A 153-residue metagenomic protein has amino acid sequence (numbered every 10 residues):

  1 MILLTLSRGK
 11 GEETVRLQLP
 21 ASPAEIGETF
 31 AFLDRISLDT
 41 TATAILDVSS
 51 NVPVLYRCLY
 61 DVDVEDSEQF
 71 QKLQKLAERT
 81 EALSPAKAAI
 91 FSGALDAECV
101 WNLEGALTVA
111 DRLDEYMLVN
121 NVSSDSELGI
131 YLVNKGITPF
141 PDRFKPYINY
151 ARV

Functional and structural regions predicted by a protein language model:
M1-A42: N-terminal ordered "arm"
M1-L6, L132-V153: C-terminal structured interaction module
L19-P23, V122, Y147: Conserved aromatic
T29-F144: Mixed-charge (acidic/basic) macromolecular-recognition segments
